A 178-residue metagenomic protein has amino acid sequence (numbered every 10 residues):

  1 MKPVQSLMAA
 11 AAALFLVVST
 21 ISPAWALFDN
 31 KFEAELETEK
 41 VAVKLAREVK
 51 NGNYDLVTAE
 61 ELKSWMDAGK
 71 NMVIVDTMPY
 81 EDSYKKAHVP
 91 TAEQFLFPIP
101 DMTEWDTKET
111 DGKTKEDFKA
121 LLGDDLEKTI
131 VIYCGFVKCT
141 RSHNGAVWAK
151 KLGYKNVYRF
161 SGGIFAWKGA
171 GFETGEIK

Functional and structural regions predicted by a protein language model:
M1-A11: Bacterial N-terminal signal peptides that target proteins for export
L16, T20-K86, K178: Flexible, polar/low-complexity N-terminal or interdomain linker segments that lie immediately upstream of folded
N51, K63-K128, I177: Positively charged, proline/Ser/Thr-rich regional signature most characteristic of the Rhodanese/CDC25-like
K85-H88, H143-G145, A170-G171: Short, solvent-exposed loop/turn and secondary-structure capping segments
K113-W167: Catalytic cysteine-centered active loop of the rhodanese-like fold, especially the PTP/DSP P-loop
G169-I177: Short, low-complexity, Pro/Ser/Thr/Gly-rich segments in the mature regions of secreted, periplasmic
